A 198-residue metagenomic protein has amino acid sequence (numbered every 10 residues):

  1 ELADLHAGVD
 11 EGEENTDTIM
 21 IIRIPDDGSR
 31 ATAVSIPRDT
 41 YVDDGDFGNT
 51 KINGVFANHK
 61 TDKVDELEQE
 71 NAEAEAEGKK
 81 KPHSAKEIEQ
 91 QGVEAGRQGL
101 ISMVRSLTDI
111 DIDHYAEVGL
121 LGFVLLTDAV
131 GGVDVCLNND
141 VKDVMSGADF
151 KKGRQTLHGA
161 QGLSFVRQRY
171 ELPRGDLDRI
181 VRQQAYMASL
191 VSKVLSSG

Functional and structural regions predicted by a protein language model:
E1-G198: Non-catalytic, solvent-exposed segments at the cell envelope interface
